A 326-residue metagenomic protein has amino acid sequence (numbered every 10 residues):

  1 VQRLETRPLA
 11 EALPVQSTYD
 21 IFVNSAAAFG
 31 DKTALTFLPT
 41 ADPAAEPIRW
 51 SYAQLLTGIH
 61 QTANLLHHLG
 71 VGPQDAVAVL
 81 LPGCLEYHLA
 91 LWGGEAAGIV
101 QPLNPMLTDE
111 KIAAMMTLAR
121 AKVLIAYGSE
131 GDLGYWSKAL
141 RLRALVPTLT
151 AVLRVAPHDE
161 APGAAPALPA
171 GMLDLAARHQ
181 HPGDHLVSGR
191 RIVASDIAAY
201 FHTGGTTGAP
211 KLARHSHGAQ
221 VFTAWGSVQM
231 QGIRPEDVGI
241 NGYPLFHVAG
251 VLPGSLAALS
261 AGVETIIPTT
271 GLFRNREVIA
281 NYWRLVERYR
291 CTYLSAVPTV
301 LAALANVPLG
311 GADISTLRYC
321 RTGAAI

Functional and structural regions predicted by a protein language model:
L13-V15, G30-T33, R154, D159 (+4 more regions): Conserved pre-ATP/AMP-binding loop-to-beta segment of ANL
P14, D31-C84, H88-L91, T108-A113 (+2 more regions): Conserved AMP-binding/adenylate-forming core of the ANL superfamily
L56-T62, Q180-H185, A194, A198 (+4 more regions): Conserved structural elements of the adenylate-forming
A63, P82-Q101, P105-D109, T117-V123 (+3 more regions): A short helix-loop-beta submotif of the ANL/AMP-binding
E95, V221-V238, F246-T292, L301 (+1 more regions): Conserved AMP-binding/adenylation subdomain of ANL enzymes
I99-L175: Structural core segment of the AMP-binding/adenylate-forming
L107-L142, T223-I240, N275-C291: Conserved ATP-dependent adenylate/AMP-binding module captured primarily in the ANL superfamily
A126-K138, T270-L272, Y289-I326: Adenylate-forming
